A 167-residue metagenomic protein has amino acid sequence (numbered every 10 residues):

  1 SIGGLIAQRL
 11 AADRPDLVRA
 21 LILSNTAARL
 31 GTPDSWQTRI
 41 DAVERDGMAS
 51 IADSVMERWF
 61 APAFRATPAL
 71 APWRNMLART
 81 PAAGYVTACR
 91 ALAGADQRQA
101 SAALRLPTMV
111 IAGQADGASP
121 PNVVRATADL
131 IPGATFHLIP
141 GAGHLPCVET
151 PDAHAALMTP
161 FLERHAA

Functional and structural regions predicted by a protein language model:
S1-I2: Catalytic nucleophile serine of serine hydrolases, specifically the conserved "nucleophile elbow" pentapeptide
L5-D53: Flexible "cap/lid" loop of the alpha/beta hydrolase fold
A28, V43, L77, D116-S119 (+1 more regions): Glycosyltransferase donor-binding loop in the core domain
G31-D34, R45-A103: Conserved alpha/beta-hydrolase catalytic His-Asp/Glu region
V55, C89-L92, T127, H154 (+2 more regions): Hydrophobic "lid"/C-terminal helical patch of Rossmann-like NAD(P)-dependent dehydrogenase/epimerase domains
R90, Q97, L106, P120-D129: Short alpha-helix in the alpha/beta-hydrolase fold that links the catalytic acid
L104, V110-A112, D116: Short beta-strand/loop motif that positions the catalytic acidic residue of the alpha/beta-hydrolase fold
G133-A167: Catalytic active-site module of serine/aspartate enzymes centered on a nucleophile-bearing elbow/loop
